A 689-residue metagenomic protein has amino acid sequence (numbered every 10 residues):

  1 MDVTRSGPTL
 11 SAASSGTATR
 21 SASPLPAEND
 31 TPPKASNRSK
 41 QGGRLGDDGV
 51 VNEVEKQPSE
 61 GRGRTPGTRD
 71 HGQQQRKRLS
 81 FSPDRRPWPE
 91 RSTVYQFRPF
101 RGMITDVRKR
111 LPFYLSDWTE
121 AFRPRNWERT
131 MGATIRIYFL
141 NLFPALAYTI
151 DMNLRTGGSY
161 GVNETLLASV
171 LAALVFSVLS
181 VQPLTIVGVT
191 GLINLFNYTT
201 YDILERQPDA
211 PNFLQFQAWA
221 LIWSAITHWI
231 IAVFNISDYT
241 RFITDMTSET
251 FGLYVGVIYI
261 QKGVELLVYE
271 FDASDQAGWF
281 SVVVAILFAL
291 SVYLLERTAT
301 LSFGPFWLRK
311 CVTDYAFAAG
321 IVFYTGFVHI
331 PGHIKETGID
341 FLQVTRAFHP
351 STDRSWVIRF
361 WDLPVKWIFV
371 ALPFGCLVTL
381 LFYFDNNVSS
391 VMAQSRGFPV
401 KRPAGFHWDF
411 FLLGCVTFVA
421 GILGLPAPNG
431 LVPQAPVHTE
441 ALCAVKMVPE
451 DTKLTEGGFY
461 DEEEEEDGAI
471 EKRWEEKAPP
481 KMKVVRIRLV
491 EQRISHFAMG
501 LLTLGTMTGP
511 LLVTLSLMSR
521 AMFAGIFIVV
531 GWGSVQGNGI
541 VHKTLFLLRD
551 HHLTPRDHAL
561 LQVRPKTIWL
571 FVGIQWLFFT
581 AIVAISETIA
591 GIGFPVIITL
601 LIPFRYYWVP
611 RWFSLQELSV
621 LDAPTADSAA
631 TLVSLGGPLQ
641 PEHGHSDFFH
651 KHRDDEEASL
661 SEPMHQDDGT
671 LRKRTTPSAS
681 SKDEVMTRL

Functional and structural regions predicted by a protein language model:
M1, S6-S39, V50-N52, K56 (+4 more regions): Intrinsically disordered, low-complexity serine/threonine-rich segments that act as phosphorylation-prone tracts
K40, R44-L689: Transmembrane helical cores of multi-pass ion-transport proteins
